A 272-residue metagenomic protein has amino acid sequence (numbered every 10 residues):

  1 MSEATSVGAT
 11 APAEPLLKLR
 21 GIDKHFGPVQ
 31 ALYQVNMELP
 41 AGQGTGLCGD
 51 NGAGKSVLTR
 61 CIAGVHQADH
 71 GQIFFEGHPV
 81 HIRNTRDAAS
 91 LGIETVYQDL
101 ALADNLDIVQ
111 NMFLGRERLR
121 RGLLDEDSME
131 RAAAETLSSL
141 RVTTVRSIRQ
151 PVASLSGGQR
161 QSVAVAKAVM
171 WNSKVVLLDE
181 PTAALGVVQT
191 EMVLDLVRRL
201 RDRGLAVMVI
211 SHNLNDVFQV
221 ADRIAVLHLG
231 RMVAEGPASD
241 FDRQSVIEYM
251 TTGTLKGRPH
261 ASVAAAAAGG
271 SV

Functional and structural regions predicted by a protein language model:
S2-V272: Glycine-rich phosphate-binding loops of nucleotide-dependent enzymes
